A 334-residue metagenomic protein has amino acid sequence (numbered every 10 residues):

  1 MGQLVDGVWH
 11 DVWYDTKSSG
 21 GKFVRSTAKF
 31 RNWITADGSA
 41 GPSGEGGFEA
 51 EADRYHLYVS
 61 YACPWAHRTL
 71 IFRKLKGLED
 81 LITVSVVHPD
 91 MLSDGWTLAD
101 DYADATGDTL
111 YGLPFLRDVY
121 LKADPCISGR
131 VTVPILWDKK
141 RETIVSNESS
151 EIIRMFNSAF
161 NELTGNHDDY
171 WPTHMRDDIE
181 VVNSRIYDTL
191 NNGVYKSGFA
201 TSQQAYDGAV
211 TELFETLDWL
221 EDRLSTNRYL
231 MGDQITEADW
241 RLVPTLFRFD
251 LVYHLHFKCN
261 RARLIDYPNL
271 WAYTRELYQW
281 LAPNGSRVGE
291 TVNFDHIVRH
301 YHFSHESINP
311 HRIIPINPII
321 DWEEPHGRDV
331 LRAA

Functional and structural regions predicted by a protein language model:
M1-A334: C-terminal alpha-helical interaction module
